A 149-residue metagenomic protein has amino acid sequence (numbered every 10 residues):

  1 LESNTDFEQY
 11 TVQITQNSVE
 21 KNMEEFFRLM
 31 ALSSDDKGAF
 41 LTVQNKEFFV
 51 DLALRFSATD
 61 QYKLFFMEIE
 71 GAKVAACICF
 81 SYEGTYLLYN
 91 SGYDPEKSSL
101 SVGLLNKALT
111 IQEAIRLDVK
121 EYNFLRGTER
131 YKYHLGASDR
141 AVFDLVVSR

Functional and structural regions predicted by a protein language model:
L1-S99: A conserved beta-strand-loop-helix scaffold within acyl/acetyltransferase catalytic domains
Y10, I111, S148-R149: Short, basic, helix/turn surface patches
E47, L104-A108, R130: Feature representing long, continuous alpha-helical segments
D51-L54, L109-I115: Short glycine/serine- and small hydrophobic-enriched flexible loop segments
F65, I69, L117-R149: Active-site/acyl-donor-binding loops of N-acyltransferases
S98-Q112: Conserved acetyl-CoA-binding loop-helix of GNAT-fold acetyltransferases
